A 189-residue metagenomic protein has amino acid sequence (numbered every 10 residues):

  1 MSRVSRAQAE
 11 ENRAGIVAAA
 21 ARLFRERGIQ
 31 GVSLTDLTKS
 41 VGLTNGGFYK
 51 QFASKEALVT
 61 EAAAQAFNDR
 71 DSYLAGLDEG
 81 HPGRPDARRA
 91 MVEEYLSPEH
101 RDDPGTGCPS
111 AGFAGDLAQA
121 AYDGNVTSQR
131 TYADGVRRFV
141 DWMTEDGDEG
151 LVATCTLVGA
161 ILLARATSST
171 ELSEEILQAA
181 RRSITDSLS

Functional and structural regions predicted by a protein language model:
M1-E11: N-terminal intrinsically disordered/low-complexity leader segments
E11, G15, A19-A57, E61: Helix-turn-helix
A18, P85-R101, G115, L151 (+2 more regions): Amphipathic alpha-helical segments that line or abut small-molecule/effector binding pockets and mediate allosteric
E61, S72-G107: Hydrophobic alpha-helical connector segments
A64-D69: Short, basic, alpha-helical segments at the C-terminal edge of helix-turn-helix-like DNA-binding modules
A87-M91, R101-A133: Amphipathic alpha-helical segments used for helix-helix packing
Y95-L96, S110-A114, A153-A160: Short alpha-helical scaffolding segments that buttress acidic/His motifs in well-ordered protein cores
A121-R137, W142-S189: Hydrophobic/aromatic-rich alpha-helical bundle segments in the mid-to-C-terminal region
